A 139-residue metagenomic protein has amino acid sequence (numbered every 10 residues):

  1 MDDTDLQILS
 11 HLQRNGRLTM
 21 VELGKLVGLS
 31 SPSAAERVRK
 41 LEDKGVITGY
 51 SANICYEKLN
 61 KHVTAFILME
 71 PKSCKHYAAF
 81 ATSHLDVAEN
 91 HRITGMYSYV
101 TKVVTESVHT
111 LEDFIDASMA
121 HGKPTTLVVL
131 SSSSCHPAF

Functional and structural regions predicted by a protein language model:
M1-F139: A compositional/biophysical signature of low hydrophobicity enriched in polar/charged and small residues
